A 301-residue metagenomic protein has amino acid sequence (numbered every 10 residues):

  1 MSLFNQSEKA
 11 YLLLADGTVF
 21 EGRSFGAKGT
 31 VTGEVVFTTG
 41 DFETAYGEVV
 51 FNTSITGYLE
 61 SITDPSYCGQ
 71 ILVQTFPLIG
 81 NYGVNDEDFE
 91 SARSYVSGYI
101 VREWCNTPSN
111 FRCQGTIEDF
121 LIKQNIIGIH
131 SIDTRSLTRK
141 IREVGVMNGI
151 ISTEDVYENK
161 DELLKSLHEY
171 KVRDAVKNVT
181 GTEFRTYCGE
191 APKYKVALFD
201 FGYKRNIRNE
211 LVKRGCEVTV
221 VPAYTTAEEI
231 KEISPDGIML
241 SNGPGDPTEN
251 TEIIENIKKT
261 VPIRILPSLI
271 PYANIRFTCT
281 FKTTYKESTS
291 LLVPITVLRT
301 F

Functional and structural regions predicted by a protein language model:
S2-S234, P247, E255: RNA-binding accessory domains that recognize and position tRNA/RNA substrates
E232, D236-G237, S241-K282: Cysteine-nucleophile active-site neighborhood
L266, I270, S288-T289, V293-P294: Low-complexity proline/serine/threonine-rich segments in eukaryotic and viral proteins
I275, F281-T284, S290, T296-F301: Alpha-helix boundary/capping motif
